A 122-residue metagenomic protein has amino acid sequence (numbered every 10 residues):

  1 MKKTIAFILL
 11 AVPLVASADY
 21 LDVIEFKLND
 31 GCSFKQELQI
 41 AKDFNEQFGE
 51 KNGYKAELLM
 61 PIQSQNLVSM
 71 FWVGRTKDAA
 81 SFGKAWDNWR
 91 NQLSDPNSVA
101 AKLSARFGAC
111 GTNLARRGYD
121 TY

Functional and structural regions predicted by a protein language model:
I5, L9-L10, L14-S94, A105-Y122: Short S/T/G/P-rich N-terminal loop/turn motif that feeds into the first structured element of a domain
S98-A100: Non-heme di-metal
